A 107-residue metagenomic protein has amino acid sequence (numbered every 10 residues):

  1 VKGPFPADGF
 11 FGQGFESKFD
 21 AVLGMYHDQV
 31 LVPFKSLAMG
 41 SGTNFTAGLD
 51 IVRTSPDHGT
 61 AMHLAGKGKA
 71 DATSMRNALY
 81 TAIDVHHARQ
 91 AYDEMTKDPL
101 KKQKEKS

Functional and structural regions predicted by a protein language model:
V1-K104: Glycine-rich phosphate/nucleotide-binding loop
